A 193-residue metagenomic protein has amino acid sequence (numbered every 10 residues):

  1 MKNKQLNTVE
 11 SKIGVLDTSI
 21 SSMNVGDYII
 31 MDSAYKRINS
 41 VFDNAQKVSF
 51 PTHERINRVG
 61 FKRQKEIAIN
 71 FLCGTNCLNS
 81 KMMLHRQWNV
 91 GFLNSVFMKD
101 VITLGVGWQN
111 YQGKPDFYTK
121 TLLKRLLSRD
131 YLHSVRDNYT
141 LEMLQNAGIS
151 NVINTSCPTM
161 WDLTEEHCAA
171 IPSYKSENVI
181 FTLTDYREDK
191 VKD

Functional and structural regions predicted by a protein language model:
M1-D193: Active-site anion-handling motifs in enzyme catalytic cores
